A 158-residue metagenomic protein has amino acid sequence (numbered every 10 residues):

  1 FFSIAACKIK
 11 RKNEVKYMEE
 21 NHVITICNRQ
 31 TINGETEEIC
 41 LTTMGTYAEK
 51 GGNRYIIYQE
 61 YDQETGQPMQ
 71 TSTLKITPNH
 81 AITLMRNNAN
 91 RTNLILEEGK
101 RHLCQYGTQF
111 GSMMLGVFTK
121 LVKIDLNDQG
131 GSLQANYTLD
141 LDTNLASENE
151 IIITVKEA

Functional and structural regions predicted by a protein language model:
F1-Y17: Short, Lys/Arg-enriched N-terminal segments with co-localized hydrophobic residues within the first ~10-30 amino acids
K16-A146, A158: N-terminal intrinsically disordered, cationic/polar leader segments that include organellar targeting peptides
I152-A158: Flexible glycine-rich active-site/ligand-binding loops centered on an Asp-His dyad
